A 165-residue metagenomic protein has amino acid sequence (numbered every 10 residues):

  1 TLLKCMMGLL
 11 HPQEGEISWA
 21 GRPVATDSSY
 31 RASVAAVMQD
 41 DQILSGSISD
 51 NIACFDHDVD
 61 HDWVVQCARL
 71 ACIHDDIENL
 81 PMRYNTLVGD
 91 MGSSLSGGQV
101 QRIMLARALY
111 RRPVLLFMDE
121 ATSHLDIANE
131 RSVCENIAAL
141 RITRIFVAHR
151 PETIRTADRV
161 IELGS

Functional and structural regions predicted by a protein language model:
M7: Helix-to-loop junction immediately C-terminal to a conserved catalytic motif
H11: Post-Walker A helix-loop "phosphate-sensing" segment adjacent to the P-loop in P-loop NTPases
G15-A32: Conserved ABC transporter NBD signature motif
S18, D76-N79, L87, S94: Conserved beta-strand positions that form and line the central face of beta-propeller blades
A35, D40, I48-N51, C67-A71 (+1 more regions): ABC-family ATPase nucleotide-binding domain "signature/switch" substructure
I52, D56-H57: A short, conserved alpha-helical patch in the ABC ATPase nucleotide-binding domain that forms the NBD-TMD coupling
D62-N79, R83: Conserved ABC ATPase "signature" region
